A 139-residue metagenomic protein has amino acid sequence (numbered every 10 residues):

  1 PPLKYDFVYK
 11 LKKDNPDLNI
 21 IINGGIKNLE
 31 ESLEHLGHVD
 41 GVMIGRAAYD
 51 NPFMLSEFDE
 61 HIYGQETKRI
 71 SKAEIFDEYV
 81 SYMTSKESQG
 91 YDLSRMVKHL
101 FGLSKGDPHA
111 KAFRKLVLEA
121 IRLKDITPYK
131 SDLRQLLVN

Functional and structural regions predicted by a protein language model:
P1-N139: Flavin-dependent oxidoreductase catalytic cores
